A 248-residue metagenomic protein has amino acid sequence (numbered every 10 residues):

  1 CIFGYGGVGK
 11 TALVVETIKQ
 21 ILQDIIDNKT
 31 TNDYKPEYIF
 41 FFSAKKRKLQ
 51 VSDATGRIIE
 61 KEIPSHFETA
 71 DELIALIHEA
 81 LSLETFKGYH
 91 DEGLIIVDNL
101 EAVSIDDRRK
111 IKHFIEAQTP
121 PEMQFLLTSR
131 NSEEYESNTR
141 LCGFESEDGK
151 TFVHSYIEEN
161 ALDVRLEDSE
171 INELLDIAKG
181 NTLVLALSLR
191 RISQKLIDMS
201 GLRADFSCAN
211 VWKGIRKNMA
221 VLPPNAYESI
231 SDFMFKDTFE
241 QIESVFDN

Functional and structural regions predicted by a protein language model:
C1-G88: Post-nucleotide-binding-loop coupling segment downstream of the phosphate-binding loop, primarily in RecA-like P-loop
Y5-G6, E101-A102, R190, S229-N248: Regulatory alpha-helical "coupling" segment adjacent to P-loop NTPase cores
K45, N99, L127-S132, L189-R190: A short beta-strand-to-loop transition that corresponds to the Sensor-1 phosphate-sensing loop of AAA+ P-loop ATPases
T85-D107: Conserved P-loop NTPase "ATPase switch" module shared by AAA+ and STAND
F114-L141: Sensor-1/coupling segment of RecA-like P-loop NTPase cores
E134-E136, E158-E159, D168-E228: Amphipathic alpha-helical "lid/sensor" segments that cap RecA-like P-loop NTPase cores
T151-L162: Conserved AAA+ ATPase "sensor/coupling" helix adjacent to the nucleotide-binding pocket
